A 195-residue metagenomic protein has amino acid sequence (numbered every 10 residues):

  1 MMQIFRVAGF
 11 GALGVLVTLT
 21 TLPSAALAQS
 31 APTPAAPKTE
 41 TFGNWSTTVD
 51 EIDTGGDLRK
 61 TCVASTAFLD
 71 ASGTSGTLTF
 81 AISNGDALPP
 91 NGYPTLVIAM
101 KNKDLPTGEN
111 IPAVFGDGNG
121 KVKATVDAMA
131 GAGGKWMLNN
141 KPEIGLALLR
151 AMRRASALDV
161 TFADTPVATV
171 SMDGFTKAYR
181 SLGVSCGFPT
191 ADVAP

Functional and structural regions predicted by a protein language model:
M1-R6: N-terminal secretory signal peptides that target proteins for export/translocation
A8-L13: Sec-dependent signal peptide hydrophobic core
L16-A26: C-terminal segment of classical bacterial N-terminal signal peptides
L27-P195: A generic "folded-domain core" signal
